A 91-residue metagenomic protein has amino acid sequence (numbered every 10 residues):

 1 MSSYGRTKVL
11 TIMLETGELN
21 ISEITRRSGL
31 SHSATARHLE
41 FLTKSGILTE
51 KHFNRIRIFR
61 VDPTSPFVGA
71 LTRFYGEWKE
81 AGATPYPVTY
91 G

Functional and structural regions predicted by a protein language model:
M1-T7: Short helix-coil-helix linker/hinge
T16-N20: Short capping segments at the starts of secondary-structure elements
E23-R27: A short acidic, leucine-rich amphipathic alpha-helix
S33: Key DNA-contact positions within bacterial/archaeal DNA-binding proteins
L39-E40: Short, hydrophobic-biased segments on the C-terminal half of alpha helices that form "recognition helices"
H52-I58: Short, Lys/Arg-rich nucleic-acid/phosphate-binding segment
P63-G91: Amphipathic alpha-helical dimerization/coiled-coil segments that flank or bridge DNA-binding/regulatory modules
